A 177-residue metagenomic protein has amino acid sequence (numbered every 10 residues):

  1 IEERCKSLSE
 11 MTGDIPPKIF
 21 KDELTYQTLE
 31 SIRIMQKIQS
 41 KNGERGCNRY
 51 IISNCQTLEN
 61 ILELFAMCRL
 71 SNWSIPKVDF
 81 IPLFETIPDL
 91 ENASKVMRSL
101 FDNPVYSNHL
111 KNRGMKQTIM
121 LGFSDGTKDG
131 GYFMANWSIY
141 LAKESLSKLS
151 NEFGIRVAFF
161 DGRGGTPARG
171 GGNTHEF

Functional and structural regions predicted by a protein language model:
I1, P76-K77: Terminal amphipathic helices with adjacent charged low-complexity linkers/tails
I1-K41: Extended, charge-enriched "interface" segments that sit outside catalytic cores
P17-T25, I51-S53, D129-I139: The substrate-binding groove and active-site-proximal loops of carbohydrate-active enzymes, especially glycoside
L24, R49-C55, F80-E85: Catalytic beta/alpha-barrel core
Y26, E30, E59, L141: Conserved active-site and cofactor/substrate-binding residues in soluble primary-metabolism enzymes
I38-S40, E63-I75, I81, E85-F177: Active-site capping/gating regions of soluble enzymes
R45-I52, L110-R113: Short coil/turn segments at secondary-structure boundaries
Q56-L64: Active-site-adjacent beta->alpha loops and helix N-cap segments on the catalytic face of soluble alpha/beta enzymes
